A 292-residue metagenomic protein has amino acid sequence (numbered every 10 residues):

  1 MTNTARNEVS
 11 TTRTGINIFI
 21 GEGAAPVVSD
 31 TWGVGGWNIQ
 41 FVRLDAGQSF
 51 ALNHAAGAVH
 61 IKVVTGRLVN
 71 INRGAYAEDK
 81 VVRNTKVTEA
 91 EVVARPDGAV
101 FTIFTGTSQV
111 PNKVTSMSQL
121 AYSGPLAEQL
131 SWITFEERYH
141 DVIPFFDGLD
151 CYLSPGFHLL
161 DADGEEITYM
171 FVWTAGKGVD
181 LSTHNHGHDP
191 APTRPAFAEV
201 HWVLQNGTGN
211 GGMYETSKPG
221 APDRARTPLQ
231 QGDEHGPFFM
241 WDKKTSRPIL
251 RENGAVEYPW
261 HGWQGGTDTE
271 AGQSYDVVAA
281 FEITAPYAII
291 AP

Functional and structural regions predicted by a protein language model:
M1-G36, A51, G98-T102, Q109-V172 (+1 more regions): A short, N-terminal "cap"/entry segment at the start of jelly-roll beta-barrel domains of the cupin/DSBH fold
N38-A55, F171-P195, S217: Conserved short histidine dyad/triad with adjacent acidic residue
R43, K62, G74-A75, V81-R83 (+3 more regions): Residue-level "contact hotspot" at macromolecular interaction interfaces
H54-V69, W173-G176, A191-E215: Short, conserved beta-strand element in jelly-roll/cupin
V69-A90, S217-W260: Short acidic-glycine-tyrosine-enriched beta hairpin
D97-A121, E252-A291: A short hydrophobic beta-strand segment most commonly corresponding to one strand of the jelly-roll/cupin
H186-G187, A196-E199, V203-Q205, G209-G211 (+3 more regions): Beta-strand-enriched cores of mature, soluble protein domains
